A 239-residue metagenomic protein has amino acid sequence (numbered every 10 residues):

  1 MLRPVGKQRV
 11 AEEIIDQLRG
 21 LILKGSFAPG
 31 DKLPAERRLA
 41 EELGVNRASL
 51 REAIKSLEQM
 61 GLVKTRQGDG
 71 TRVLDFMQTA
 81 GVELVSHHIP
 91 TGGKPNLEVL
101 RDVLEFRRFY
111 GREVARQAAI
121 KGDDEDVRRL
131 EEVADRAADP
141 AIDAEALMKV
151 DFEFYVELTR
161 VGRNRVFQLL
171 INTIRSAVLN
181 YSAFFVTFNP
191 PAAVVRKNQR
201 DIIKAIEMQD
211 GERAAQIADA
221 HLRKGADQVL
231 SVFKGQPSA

Functional and structural regions predicted by a protein language model:
M1-Y110, R116, K234-Q236: Short linear motifs at protein or domain termini
G6, R51, G93, L147-D151 (+2 more regions): Juxtamembrane/interface motifs at transmembrane-helix termini
V10-A11, N189-K197: Short, 15-30-residue, compositionally biased linear elements with alpha-helical propensity or flexible coil
V103-F184, V195-K204, R213-D227: Conserved amphipathic alpha-helical segments that form helical-bundle/coiled-coil interaction surfaces
R223-P237: Short, charge-rich amphipathic alpha-helical segments embedded in non-transmembrane helical bundles/solenoids
